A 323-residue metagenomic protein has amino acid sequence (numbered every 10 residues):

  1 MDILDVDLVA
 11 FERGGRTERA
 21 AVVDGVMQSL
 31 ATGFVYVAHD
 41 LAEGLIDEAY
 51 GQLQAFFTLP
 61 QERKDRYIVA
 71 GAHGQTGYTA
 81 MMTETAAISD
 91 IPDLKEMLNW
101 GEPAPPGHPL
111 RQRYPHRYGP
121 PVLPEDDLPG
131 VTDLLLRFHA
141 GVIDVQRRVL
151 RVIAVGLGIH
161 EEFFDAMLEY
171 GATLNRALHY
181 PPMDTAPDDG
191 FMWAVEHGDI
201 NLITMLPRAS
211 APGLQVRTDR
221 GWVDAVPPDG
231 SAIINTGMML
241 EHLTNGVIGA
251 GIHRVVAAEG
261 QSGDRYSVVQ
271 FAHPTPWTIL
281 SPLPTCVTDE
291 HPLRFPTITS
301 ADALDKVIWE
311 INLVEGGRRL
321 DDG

Functional and structural regions predicted by a protein language model:
M1-G323: Peripheral, non-catalytic segments flanking oxidoreductase cores
